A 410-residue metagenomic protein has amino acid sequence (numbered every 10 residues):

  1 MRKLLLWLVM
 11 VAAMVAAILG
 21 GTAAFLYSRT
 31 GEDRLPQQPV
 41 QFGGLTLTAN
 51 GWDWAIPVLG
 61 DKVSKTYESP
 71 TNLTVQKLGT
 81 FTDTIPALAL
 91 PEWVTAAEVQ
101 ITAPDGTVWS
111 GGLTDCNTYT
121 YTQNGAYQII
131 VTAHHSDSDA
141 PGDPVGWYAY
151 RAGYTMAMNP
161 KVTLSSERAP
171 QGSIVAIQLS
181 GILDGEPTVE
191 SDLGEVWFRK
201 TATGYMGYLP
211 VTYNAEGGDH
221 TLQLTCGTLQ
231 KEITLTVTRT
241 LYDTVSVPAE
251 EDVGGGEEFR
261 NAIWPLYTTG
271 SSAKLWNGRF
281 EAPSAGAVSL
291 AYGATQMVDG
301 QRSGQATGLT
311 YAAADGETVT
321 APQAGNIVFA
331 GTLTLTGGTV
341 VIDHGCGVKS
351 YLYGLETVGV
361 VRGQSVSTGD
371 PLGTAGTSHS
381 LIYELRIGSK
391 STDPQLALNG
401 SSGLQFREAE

Functional and structural regions predicted by a protein language model:
M1-A16: N-terminal Sec-pathway targeting helices
A87-W109, L183-W197: Change to "...patches in solvent-exposed regions of secreted, membrane-anchored, or virion-exposed structural
T118-Q128, V211-G218: Surface-exposed, short loops/turns at beta-strand junctions within beta-sandwich domains
R151-I233: Cationic-aromatic interfacial patches
T234-T336: Surface-exposed, glycine-biased beta-strand/turn segments
T307, A321-E356, S380-E384: Zn2+-dependent peptidoglycan hydrolase active-site motif and core
T318-V328, V360-A375: Short, well-structured beta-strand-loop connectors
V340-D343, Q364-E410: Conserved, short, structured surface segments that act as functional micro-motifs
